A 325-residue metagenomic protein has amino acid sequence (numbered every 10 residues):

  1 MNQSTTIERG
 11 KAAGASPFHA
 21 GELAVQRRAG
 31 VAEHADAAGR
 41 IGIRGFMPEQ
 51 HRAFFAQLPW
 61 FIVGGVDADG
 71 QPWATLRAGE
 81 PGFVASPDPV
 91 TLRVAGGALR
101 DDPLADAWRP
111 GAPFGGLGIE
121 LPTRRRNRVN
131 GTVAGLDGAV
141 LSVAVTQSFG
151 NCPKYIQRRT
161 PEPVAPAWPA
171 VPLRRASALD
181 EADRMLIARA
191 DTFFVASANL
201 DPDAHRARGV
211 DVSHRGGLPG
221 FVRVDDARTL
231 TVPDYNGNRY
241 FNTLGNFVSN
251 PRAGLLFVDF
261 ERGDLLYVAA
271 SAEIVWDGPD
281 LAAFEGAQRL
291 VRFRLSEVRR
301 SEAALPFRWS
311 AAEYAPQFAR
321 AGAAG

Functional and structural regions predicted by a protein language model:
M1-G325: Binding-site signature for planar aromatic cofactors or substrates
